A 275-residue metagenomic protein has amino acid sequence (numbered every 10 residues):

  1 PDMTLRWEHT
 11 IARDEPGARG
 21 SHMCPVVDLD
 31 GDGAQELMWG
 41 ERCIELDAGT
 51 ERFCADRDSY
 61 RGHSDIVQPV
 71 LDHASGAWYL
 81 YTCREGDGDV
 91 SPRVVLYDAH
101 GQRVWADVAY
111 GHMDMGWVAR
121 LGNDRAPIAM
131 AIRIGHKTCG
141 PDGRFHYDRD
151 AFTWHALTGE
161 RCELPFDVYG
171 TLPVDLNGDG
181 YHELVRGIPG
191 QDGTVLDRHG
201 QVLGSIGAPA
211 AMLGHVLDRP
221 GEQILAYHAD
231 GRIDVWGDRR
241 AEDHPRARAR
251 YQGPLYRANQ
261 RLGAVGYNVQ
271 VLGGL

Functional and structural regions predicted by a protein language model:
P1-L275: Beta-propeller-forming repeat regions
